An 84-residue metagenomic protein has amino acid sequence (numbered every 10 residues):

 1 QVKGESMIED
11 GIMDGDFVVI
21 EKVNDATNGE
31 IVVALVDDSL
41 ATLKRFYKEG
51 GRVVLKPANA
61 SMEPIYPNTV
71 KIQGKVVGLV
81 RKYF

Functional and structural regions predicted by a protein language model:
Q1-F84: Acidic/glycine-rich C-terminal interaction modules and beta/coil loop segments that lie outside canonical DNA-binding
